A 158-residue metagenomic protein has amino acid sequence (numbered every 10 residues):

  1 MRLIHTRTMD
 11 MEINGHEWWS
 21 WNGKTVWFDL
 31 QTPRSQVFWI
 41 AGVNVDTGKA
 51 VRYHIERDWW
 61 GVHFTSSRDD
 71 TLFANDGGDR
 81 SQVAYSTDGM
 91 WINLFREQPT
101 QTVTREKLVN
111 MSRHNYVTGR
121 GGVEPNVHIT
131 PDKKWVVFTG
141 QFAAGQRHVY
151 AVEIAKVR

Functional and structural regions predicted by a protein language model:
M1-W60: Beta-propeller domains
N22-G23, D69-D70, K133: Conserved loop/turn motif of beta-propeller repeat scaffolds
V26-D29, L72-D76, W135-T139: Residue position within the beta-strands of beta-propeller blades
S35-A41, H54-K107: Loop/turn-rich, solvent-exposed surfaces of beta-rich toroidal or solenoidal domains
N44-G48, Q98-T100, A155: Short loop/turn segments that connect beta-strands within beta-propeller blades
Y53-H63, T102-P131: Conserved blade-ending motifs and adjacent loop-strand segments that build the rim/top face of beta-propeller domains
V123-R158: Blade-level signature of beta-propeller repeat domains, shared across WD40, Kelch, NHL, RCC1 and BNR/Asp-box propellers
